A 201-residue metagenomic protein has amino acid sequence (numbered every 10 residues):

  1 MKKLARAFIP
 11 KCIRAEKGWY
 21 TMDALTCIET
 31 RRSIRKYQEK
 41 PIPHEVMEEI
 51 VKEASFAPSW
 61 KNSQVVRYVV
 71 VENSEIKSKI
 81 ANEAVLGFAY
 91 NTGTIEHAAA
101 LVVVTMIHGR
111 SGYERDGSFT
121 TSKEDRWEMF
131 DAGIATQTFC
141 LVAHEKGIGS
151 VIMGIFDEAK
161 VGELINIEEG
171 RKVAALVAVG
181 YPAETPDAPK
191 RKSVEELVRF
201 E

Functional and structural regions predicted by a protein language model:
R6-T21: Short, Lys/Arg-enriched N-terminal segments with co-localized hydrophobic residues within the first ~10-30 amino acids
A24-I34, E39, R110, A174-E201: C-terminal helix-cap and adjacent tail motif
I50, A54, V102, H108 (+1 more regions): Small-aliphatic-rich amphipathic alpha-helix that forms the alpha element of a beta-alpha
K52-E53, A57-P58, Q64-V69, T138: Short beta-strand segments
W60-S63, T94-E96, I167-E169, K190-R191: Solvent-exposed alpha-helices and their adjacent loops that cap or buttress functional pockets in soluble metabolic
N62-A132: Glycine/small-residue-rich phosphate/adenosyl-binding loop
K160-G180: Short, conserved aromatic-histidine micro-motifs
